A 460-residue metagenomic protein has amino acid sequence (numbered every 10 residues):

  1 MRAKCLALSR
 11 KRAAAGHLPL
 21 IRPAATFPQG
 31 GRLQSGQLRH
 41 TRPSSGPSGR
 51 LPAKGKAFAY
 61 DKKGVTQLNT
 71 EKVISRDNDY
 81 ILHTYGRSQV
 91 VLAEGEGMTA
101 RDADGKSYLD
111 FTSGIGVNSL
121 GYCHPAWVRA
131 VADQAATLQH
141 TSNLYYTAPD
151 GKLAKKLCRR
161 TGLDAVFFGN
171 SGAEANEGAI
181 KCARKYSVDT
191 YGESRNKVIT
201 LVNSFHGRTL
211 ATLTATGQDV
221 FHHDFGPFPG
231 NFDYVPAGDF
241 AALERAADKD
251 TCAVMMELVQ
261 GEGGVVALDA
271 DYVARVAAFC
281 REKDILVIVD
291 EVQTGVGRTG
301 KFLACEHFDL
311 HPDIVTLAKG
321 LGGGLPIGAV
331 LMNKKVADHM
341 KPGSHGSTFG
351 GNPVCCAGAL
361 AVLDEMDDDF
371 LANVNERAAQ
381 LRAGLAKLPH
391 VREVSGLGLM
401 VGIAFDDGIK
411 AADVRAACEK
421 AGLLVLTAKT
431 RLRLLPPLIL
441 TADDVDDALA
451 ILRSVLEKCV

Functional and structural regions predicted by a protein language model:
M1-T66: Intrinsic disorder/low-complexity segments
Q67-V460: Conserved N-terminal phosphate-binding loop of PLP-dependent enzymes in the Aspartate aminotransferase
